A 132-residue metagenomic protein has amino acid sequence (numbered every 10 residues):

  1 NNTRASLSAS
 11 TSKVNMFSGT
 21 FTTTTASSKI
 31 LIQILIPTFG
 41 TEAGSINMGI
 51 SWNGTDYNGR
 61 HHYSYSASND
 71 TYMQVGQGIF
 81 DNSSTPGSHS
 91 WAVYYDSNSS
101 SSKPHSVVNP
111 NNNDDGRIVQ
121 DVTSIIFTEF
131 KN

Functional and structural regions predicted by a protein language model:
N1-T11, S18-N132: Terminal beta-strand-rich extracellular "head" domains that mediate receptor/glycan or other ligand binding
